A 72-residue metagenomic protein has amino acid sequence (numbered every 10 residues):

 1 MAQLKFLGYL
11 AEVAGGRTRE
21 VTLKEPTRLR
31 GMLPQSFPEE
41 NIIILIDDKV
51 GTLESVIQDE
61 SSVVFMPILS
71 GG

Functional and structural regions predicted by a protein language model:
M1-G71: Ubiquitin-like/PB1-type beta-grasp interaction modules and other compact soluble beta-rich domains
